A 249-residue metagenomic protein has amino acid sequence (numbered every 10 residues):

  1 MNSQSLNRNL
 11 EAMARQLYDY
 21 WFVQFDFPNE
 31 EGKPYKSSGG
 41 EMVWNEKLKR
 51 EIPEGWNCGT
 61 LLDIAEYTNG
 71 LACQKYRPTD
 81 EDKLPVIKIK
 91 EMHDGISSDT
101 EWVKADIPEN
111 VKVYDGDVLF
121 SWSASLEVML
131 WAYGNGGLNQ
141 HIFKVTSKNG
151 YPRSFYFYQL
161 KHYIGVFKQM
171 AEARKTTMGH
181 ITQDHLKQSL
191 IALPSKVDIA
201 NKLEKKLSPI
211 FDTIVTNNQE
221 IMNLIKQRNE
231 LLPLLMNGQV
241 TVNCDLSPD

Functional and structural regions predicted by a protein language model:
M1, E51, I142-R153, Q169 (+2 more regions): Proline-centric
M1-W21, G39-L71, V197-E204, S208-N243 (+1 more regions): Non-catalytic DNA-recognition/assembly elements of restriction-modification systems
Q16-K36: Alpha-helical scaffold segments that mediate packing/assembly in large oligomeric complexes
Q24, E30-E31, N69, Y151 (+2 more regions): Secondary-structure transition motif
G32, Q74-D82, M170-A173: Short coil/turn segments at secondary-structure boundaries
M42-R50, G59-Y76, K83-D115, L138: Sequence-specific dsDNA recognition surfaces
K88, I107-V166, A171-T176, I181-L186: A short beta-sheet element
D94-I96, E127-M129, V242: Flexible loop/turn segments at secondary-structure boundaries
